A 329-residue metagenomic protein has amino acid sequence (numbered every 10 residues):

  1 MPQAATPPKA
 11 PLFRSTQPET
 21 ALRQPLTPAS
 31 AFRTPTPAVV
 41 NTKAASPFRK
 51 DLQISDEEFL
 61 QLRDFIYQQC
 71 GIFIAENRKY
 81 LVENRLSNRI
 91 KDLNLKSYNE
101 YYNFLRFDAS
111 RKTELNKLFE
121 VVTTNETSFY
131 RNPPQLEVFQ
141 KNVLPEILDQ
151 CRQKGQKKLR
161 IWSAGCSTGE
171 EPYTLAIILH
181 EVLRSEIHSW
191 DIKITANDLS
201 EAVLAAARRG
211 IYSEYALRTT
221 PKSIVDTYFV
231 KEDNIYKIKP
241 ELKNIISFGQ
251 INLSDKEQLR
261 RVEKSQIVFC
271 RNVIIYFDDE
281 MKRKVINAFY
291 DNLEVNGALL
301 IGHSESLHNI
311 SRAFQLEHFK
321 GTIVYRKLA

Functional and structural regions predicted by a protein language model:
P2, K9-R160: Conserved AdoMet
Q156-G169, T195: Conserved class I S-adenosyl-L-methionine
A164, S185-F269, V273-F277, M281 (+2 more regions): Extended basic-aromatic, gly/pro-enriched interface segments that bind polyanionic ligands
T168-I187: Conserved SAM-binding loop of SAM-dependent methyltransferases across substrates and taxa, primarily the Class I
I267, I310-A329: Core SAM-dependent methyltransferase catalytic element
R283-V295: A short glycine-rich, Lys/Arg-flanked "PGG" loop and its adjoining helix->strand segment in the class I
V295-H303: Conserved beta-strand signature within the Rossmann-like core of class I S-adenosyl-L-methionine
